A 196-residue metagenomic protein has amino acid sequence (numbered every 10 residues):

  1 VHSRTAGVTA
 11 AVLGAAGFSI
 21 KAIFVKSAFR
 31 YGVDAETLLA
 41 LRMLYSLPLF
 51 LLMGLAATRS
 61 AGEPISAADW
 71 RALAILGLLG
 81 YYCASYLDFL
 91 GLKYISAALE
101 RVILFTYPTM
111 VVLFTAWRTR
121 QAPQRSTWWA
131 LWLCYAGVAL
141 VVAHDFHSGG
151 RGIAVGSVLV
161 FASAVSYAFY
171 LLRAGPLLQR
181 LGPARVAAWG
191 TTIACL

Functional and structural regions predicted by a protein language model:
V1-L41, G149-P176, A194-C195: Glycine-/small-residue-enriched transmembrane alpha-helix faces in small-molecule transporters and effluxers
G7-V12, A67-L76, P123-A136, G156-S157 (+1 more regions): Cytoplasmic-side transmembrane-helix entry/capping segments in multi-pass membrane proteins
G17, A22, L51-L104, A139-L140: Specific transmembrane alpha-helical segments of multi-pass solute transporters/efflux pumps, especially DMT/EamA
S19-I20, L44-P48, Y135, T192-L196: Small-residue-rich packing faces within the transmembrane alpha-helices of Major Facilitator Superfamily
T37-P48, G80, S85-A122, T127 (+1 more regions): Specific alpha-helical transmembrane segments that line the substrate/conduction pathway and gating interfaces
F50, A74, F114, P123-D145 (+1 more regions): Hydrophobic transmembrane alpha-helices of multi-pass small-molecule transport proteins
F50-G62, T109-P123, F169-L181: C-terminal ends of transmembrane helices
L90-I95, R120, H144-I153, P176: Membrane-interface helix caps and helix-loop-helix hairpins in membrane proteins
